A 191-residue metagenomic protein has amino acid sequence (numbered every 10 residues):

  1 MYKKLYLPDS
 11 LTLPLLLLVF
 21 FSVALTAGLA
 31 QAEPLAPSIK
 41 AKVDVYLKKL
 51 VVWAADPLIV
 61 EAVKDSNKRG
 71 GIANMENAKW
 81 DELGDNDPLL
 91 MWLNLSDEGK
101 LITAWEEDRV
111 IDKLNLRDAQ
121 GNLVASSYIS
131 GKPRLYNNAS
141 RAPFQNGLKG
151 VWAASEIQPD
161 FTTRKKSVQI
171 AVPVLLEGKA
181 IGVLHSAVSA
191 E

Functional and structural regions predicted by a protein language model:
M1-L11: N-terminal secretory signal peptides that target proteins for export/translocation
T12-T26: Bacterial N-terminal signal peptides
Q31-N86, V110, W152-A153: Juxtamembrane extracytoplasmic/periplasmic/luminal helical "stalk" adjacent to the first N-terminal
A36-V43, M91-L95, Y136-N137: Solvent-exposed, acidic/flexible segments
W80-L83, L89, A104-L148: Extracellular/periplasmic ligand-sensing ectodomains of membrane signal-transduction proteins
N94-T103: Short amphipathic alpha-helical segments
Y128-V183: Extracytoplasmic/periplasmic ligand-binding sensor regions of membrane-associated signaling proteins
S186-E191: Helix-start (N-cap) segments at beta->loop->alpha junctions that couple sensory/regulatory domains to adjoining helices
